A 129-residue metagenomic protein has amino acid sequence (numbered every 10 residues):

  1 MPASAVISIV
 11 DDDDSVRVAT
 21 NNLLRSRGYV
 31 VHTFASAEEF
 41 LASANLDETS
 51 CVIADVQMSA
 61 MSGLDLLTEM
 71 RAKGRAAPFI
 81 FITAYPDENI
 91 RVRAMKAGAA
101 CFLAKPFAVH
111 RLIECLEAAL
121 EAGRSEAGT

Functional and structural regions predicted by a protein language model:
D14-H32, A119: Two-component/phosphorelay signaling modules centered on CheY-like receiver
R17, S59, D87: The feature encodes the CheY-like receiver
A35-S36, S62-D65: Acidic catalytic/metal-coordinating carboxylates
D47-I53: Active-site beta3 strand of CheY-like receiver
D55, T83: Active-site residues of response regulator receiver
D65, P86-C101: Alpha4 helix (beta4-alpha4-beta5 surface) of REC/receiver domains from two-component response regulators
E88-N89, F107-E117: C-terminal output helix
E117-T129: The C-terminal output helix
